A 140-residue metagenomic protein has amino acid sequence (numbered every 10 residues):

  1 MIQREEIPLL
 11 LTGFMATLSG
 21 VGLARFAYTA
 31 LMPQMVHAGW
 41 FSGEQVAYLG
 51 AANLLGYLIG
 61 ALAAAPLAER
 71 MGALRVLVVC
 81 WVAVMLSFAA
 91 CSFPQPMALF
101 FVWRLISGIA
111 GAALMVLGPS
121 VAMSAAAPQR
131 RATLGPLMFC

Functional and structural regions predicted by a protein language model:
E5-A30: Pair of pore-lining "gating" transmembrane helices in MFS-fold secondary transporters
F26, N53-L62: Residue-level signature of mid-helix packing/kink "hotspots" within the transmembrane helices of 12-pass Major
A30-W40: Membrane-interface helix caps of multi-pass secondary transporters
W40, G72, F93-L99: Helix-breaking motifs and short loop linkers at transmembrane-helix boundaries and internal kinks in secondary membrane
G60-G72: Helix-to-loop junctions at the C-terminal end of transmembrane segments in multipass secondary transporters
R75-A89: Structural signature of the two symmetry-related core transmembrane helices
A83, S87, A98-S107: Paired small-residue
W103-C140: Cytoplasmic helix-loop-helix junction between adjacent transmembrane helices in 12-TM secondary transporters
